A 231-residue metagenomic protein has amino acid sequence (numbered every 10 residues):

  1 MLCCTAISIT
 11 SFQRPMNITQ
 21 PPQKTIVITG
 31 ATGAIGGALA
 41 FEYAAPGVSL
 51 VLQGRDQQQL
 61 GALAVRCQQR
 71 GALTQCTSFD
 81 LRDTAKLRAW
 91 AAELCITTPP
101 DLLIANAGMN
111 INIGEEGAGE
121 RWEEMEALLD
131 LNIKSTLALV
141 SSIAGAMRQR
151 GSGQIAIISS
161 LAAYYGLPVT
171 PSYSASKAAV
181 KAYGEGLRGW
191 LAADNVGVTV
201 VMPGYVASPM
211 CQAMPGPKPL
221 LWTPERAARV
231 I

Functional and structural regions predicted by a protein language model:
T32-G33: Conserved glycine-rich cofactor-binding loop
P46-L63: Conserved glycine-rich Rossmann-like NAD(P)H-binding loop of the short-chain dehydrogenase/reductase
Q69-A85: Rossmann-fold cofactor-recognition segment
N110-E126, V169: Conserved mid-core segment of classical short-chain dehydrogenase/reductases
V140, S176: Active-site helix of classical SDR
S160: Residue(s) in the substrate-gating loop at a strand-loop-helix junction that position the organic substrate next
A193, V200, G216-I231: C-terminal helical subdomain
